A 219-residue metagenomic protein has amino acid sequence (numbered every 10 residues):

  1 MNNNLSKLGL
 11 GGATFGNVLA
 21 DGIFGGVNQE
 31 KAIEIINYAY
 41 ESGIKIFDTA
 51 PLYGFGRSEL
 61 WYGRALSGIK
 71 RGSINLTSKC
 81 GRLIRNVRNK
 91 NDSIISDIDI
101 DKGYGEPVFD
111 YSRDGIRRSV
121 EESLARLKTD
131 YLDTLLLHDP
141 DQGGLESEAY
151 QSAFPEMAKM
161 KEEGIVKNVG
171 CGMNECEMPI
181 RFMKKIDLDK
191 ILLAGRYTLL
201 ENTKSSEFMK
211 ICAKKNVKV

Functional and structural regions predicted by a protein language model:
M1-N86: N-terminal binding-site loop/beta-alpha segment at the start of enzyme catalytic domains that lines or forms
L5-G9, K45-I46, S73-T77, Y131-L136 (+3 more regions): Structural preference for beta-strand elements that scaffold enzyme active sites
A13-F15, A50-L52, K79-L83, L137-Q142 (+2 more regions): Active-site beta-loop-alpha junctions enriched in small/polar residues
G16-E30, D101-R117, G144-E146: Active-site mouth loops of central-metabolism enzymes
I23-F24, V87-D99: Short, flexible, mixed-charge acidic loops at enzyme active sites
G25-A39, F109-R126, N174-R181: Short, acidic/polar
E122-G144: Active-site groove signature of glycoside hydrolases
P140-V219: Beta/alpha (TIM)-barrel catalytic core signal, keyed to glycine-rich beta->alpha loops juxtaposed to Asp/Glu that bind
